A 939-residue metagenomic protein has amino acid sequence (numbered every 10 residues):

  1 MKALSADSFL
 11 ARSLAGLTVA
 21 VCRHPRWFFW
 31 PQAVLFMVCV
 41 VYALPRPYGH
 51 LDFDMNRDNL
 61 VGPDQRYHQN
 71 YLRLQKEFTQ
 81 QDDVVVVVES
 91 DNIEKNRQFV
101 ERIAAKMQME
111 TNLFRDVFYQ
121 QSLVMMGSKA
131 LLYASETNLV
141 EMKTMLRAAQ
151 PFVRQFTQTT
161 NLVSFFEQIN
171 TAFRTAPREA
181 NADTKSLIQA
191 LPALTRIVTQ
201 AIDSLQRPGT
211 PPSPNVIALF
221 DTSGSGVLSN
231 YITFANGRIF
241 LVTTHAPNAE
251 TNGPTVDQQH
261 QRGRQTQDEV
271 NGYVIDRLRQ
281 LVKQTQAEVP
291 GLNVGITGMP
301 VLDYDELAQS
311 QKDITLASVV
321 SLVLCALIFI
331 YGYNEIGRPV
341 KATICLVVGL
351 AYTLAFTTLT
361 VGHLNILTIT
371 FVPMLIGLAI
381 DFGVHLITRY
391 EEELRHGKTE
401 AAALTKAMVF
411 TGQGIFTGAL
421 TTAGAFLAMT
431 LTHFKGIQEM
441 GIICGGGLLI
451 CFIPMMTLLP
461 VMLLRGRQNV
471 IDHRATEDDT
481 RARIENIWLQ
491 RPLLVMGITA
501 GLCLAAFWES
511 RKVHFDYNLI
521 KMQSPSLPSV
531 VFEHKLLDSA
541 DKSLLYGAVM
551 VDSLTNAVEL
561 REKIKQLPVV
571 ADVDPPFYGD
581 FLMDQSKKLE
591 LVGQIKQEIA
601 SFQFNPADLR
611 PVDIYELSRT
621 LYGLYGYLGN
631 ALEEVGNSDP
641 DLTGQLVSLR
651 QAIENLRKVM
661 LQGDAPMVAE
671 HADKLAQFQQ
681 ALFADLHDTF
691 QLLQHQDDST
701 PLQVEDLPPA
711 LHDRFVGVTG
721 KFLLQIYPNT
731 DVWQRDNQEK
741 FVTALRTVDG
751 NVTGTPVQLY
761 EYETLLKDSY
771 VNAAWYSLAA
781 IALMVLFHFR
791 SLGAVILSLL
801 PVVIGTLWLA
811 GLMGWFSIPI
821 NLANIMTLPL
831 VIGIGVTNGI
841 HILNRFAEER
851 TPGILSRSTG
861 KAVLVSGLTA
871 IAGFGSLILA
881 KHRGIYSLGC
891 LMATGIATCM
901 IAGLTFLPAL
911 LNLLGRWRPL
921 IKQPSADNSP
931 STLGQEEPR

Functional and structural regions predicted by a protein language model:
M1-M55, R66, L72-R73, A249 (+2 more regions): Membrane-embedded transmembrane helical bundles of large multi-pass transporters/channels
K2-V319: Membrane-proximal extracytoplasmic
L44-D91, R97, P151-R154, I217-Y231 (+11 more regions): Solvent-exposed, non-transmembrane loop/terminal regulatory segments of multi-pass membrane proteins
Q80, N236-R238, T421, D541-S543 (+1 more regions): Short flexible coil/turn linkers enriched for glycine and charged/polar residues that connect secondary-structure
Q120-K129, P576-L591, V757-E763: Short proline/glycine- and acidic-rich turn/helix-capping motifs at secondary-structure junctions
S128-M145, Q585-S601, L765-W775: Short, low-order "capping/linker" segments at domain edges
R174-E335, G629-S777, I781: Extracytoplasmic
S586-I653: Charged, amphipathic alpha-helical linkers/stalks
